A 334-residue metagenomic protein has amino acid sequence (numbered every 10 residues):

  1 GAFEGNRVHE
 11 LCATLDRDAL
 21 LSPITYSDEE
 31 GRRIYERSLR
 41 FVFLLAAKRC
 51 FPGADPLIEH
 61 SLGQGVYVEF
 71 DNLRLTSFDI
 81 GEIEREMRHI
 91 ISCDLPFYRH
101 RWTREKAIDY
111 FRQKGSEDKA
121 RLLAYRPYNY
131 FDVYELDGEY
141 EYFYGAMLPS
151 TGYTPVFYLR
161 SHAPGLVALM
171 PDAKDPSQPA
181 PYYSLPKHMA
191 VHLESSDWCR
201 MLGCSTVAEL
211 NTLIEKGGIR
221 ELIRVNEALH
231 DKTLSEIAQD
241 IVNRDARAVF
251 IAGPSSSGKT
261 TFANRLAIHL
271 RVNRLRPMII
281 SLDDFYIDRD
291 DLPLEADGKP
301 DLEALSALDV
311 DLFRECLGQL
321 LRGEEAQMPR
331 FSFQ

Functional and structural regions predicted by a protein language model:
G1-C12: Short acidic beta-strand-loop surface patches of small beta-rich interaction domains
C12-I34, A46, D55-G63, Y67-K232 (+2 more regions): Auxiliary tRNA-acceptor-end handling modules of aminoacyl-tRNA synthetases
V249-I251: Hydrophobic anchor at the beta1->P-loop junction of P-loop NTPases
P254: P-loop (Walker A) phosphate-binding loop of NTP-binding proteins
G258: Conserved glycine(s) of the Walker
T261-L266, S281: Hydrophobic positions on the alpha1 helix immediately C-terminal to the Walker A/P-loop
I268-M278: Post-Walker A helix-loop "phosphate-sensing" segment adjacent to the P-loop in P-loop NTPases
M278-I280, I287-F333: Conserved nucleotide-sensing/catalytic segment adjacent to the nucleotide-binding pocket in NTP-handling enzymes
